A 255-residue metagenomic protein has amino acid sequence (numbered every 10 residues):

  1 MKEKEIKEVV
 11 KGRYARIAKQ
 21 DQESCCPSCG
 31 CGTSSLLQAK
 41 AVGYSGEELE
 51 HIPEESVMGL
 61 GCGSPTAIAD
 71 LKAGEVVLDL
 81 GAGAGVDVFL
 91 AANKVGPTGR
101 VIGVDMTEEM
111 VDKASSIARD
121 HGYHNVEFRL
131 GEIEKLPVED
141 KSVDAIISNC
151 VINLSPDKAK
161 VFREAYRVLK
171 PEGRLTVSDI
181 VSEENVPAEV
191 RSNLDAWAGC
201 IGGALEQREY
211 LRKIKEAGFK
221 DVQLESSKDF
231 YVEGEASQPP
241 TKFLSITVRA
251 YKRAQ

Functional and structural regions predicted by a protein language model:
T33-V76, L90-K94: Conserved alpha-helix/loop element of class I SAM-dependent methyltransferases that forms part of the SAM/SAH-binding
A73, E134-A145: A short acidic, Gly/Pro-enriched loop at the edge of an enzyme's catalytic core that lines a small-molecule cofactor
G96, A159-R174: A short glycine-rich, Lys/Arg-flanked "PGG" loop and its adjoining helix->strand segment in the class I
T107-E109: Conserved SAM/SAH-binding beta-strand->alpha-helix loop
H121-K135: Conserved SAM-binding strand-loop segment of SAM-dependent methyltransferases
S182-I201: Short, glycine-/aromatic-enriched active-site segment of Class I SAM-dependent methyltransferases
G203-V222: Short alpha-helix
K220, S227, E233-Q255: Core SAM-dependent methyltransferase catalytic element
